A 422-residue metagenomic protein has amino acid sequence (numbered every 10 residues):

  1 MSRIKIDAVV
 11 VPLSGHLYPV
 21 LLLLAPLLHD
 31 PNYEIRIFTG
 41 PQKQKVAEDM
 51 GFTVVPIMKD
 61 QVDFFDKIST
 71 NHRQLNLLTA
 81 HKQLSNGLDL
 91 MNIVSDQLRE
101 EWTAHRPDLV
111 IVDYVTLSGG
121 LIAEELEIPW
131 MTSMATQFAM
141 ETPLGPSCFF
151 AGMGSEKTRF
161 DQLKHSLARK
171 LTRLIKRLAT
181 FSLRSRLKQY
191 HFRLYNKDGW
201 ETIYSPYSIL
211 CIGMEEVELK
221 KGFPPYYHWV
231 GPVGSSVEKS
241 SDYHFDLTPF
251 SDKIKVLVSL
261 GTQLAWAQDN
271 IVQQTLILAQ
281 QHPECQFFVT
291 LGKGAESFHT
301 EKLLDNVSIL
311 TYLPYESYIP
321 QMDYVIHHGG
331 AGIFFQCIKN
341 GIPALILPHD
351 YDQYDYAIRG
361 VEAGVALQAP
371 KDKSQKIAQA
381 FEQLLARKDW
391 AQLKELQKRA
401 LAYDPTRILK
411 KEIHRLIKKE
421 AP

Functional and structural regions predicted by a protein language model:
M1-P56: N-terminal subdomain of nucleotide-sugar transferases
L24, V110-V112, L310-I358: A donor-sugar binding/catalytic signature common to diverse glycosyltransferases and related nucleotide-sugar
I37-H81, D161: Conserved nucleotide-sugar phosphate-binding/catalytic loop shared by glycosyltransferases and other
T70-G119, S166-W200, Y204: Conserved nucleotide-sugar donor-binding subdomain of glycosyltransferases
L88-Q162, E216: Conserved nucleotide-sugar donor-interacting segment of glycosyltransferase catalytic cores, predominantly GT-B
M131-L219: Active-site-proximal region of nucleotide-activated glycan assembly enzymes, centered on histidine/acidic-rich loops
G213-Y324: Donor-nucleotide binding loops and adjacent catalytic segments primarily of GT-B fold Leloir glycosyltransferases
A378-P422: C-terminal amphipathic helix plus adjacent low-complexity, charged tail appended to glycosyltransferase catalytic
